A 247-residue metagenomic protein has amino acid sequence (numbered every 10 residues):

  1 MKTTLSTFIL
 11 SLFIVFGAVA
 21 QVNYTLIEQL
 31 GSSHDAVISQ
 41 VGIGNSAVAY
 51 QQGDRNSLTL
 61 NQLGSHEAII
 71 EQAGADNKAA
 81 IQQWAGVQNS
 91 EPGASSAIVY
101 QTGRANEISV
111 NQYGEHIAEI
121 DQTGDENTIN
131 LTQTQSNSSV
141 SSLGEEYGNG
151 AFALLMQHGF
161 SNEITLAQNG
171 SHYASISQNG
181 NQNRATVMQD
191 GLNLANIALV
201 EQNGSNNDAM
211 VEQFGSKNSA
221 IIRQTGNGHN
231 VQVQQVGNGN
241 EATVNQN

Functional and structural regions predicted by a protein language model:
M1-T7: Positively charged n-region of N-terminal signal peptides that target proteins for export
K2, F16-V19: A short glycine/proline-enriched turn/edge-strand or helix-cap micro-motif
T7-G17: Bacterial N-terminal signal peptides
Q21-N247: Low-complexity repeat regions of mature extracellularly deployed or surface/particle-associated proteins
